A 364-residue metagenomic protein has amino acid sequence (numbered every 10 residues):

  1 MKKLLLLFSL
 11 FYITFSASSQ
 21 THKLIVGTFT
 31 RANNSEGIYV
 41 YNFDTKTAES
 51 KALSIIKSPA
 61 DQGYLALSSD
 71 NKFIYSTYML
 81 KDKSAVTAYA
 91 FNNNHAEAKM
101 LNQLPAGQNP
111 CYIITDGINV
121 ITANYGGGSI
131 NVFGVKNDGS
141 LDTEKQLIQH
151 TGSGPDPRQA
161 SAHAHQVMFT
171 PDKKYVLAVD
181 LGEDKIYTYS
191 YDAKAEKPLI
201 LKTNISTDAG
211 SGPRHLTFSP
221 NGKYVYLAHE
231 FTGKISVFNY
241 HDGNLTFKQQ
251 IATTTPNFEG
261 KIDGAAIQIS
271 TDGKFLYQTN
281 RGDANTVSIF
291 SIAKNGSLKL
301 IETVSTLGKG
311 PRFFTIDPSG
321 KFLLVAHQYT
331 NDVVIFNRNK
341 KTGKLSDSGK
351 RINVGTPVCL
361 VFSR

Functional and structural regions predicted by a protein language model:
M1-K23: Bacterial Sec-dependent N-terminal signal peptides
F29-R31, M79-K81, Y125-G127, V135 (+7 more regions): Short loop/turn segments immediately following the C-termini of beta-strands
N33-N34, P59-S69, A106-I118, T151-K173 (+4 more regions): Beta-rich, blade/repeat-based domains predominating in secreted/periplasmic proteins but also intracellular
N42-A48, Y89-A96, F133-D142, Y189-K197 (+3 more regions): Short loop/turn segments immediately following beta-strands, especially the blade-tip and inter-blade linker loops
K51-K57, K99-L104, K145-Q146, G152-R158 (+4 more regions): A short beta-strand motif characteristic of beta-propeller blades
A96-Q166: Asp-box/WD-like beta-propeller blade repeats and closely related beta-sheet repeat scaffolds
G264-V325: Loop/turn-rich, solvent-exposed surfaces of beta-rich toroidal or solenoidal domains
